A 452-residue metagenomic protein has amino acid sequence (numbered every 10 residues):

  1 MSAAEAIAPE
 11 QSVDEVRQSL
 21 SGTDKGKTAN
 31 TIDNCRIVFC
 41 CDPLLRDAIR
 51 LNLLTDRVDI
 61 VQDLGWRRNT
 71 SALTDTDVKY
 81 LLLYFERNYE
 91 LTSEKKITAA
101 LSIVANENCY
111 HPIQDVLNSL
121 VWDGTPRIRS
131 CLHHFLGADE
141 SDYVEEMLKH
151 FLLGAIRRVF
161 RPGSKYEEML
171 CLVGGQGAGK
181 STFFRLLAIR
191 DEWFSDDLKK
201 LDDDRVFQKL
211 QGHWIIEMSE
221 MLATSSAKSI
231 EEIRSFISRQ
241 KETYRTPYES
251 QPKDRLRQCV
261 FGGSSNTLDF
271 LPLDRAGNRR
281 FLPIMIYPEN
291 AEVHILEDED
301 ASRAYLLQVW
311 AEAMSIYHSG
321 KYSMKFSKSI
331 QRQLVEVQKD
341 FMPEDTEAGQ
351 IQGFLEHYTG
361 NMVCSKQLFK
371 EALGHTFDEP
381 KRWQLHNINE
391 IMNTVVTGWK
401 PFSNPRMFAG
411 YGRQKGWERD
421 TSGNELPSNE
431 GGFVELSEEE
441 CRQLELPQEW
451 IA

Functional and structural regions predicted by a protein language model:
M1-R127, D142, E146, D378-E379 (+4 more regions): N-terminal nucleic-acid engagement/recognition segments and initiation subdomains in replication, restriction
T23, K79-L83, N118, H134-A138 (+4 more regions): Generic detector of short, locally flexible boundary/turn motifs and exposed helical patches
R50-L53, R57-I60, G65, H134-F135 (+8 more regions): Residue-level preference for alpha-helix termini and adjacent loops
L82, R129, S181, S365-K366: Generic structural marker for isolated residues within well-ordered, non-membrane alpha-helices of soluble domains
E86-H111, K165, E192-D196, D202-M218 (+4 more regions): Feature primarily recognizes SF3-like P-loop helicase cores of small DNA viruses
L101-Q211, L373: P-loop NTPase catalytic core of nucleic-acid-dependent motor ATPases
C131, F151-A155, T182-L186, E232 (+4 more regions): Amphipathic alpha-helical segments that form well-ordered structural scaffolds and often line/cohere around active
